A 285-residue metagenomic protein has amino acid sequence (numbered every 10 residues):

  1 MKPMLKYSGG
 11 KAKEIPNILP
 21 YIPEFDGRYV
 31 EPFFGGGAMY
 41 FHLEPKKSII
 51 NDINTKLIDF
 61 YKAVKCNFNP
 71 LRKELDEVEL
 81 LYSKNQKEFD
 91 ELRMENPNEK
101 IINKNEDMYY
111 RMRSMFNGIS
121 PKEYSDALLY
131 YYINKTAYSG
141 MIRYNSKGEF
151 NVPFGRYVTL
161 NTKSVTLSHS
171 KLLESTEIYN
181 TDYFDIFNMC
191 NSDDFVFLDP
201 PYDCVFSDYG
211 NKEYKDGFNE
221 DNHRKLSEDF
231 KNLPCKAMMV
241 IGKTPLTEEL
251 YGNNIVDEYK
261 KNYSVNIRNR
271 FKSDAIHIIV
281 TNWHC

Functional and structural regions predicted by a protein language model:
M1-V30, A38-M39, L43: S-adenosyl-L-methionine
I18, Y29-L43, K47-T55, Y131 (+6 more regions): Conserved proline-anchored active-site loop of SAM-dependent methyltransferases that bridges a beta-strand
F25-R28, K46-K47, L173-E177, F230-A237: Short active-site oxyanion
F33-A38, V165, I241-P245, H284: Short, polar loop motifs at secondary-structure junctions
K46-E177: Class I S-adenosyl-L-methionine-dependent methyltransferase module
Y144-Y157, Y202-N222: Mobile active-site "lid"/loop adjacent to the S-adenosyl-L-methionine
E177-Y179, D257: General small-molecule cofactor/ligand-binding pocket signal
D203, D216-C285: Long, positively charged, glycine-interspersed low-complexity recognition regions
